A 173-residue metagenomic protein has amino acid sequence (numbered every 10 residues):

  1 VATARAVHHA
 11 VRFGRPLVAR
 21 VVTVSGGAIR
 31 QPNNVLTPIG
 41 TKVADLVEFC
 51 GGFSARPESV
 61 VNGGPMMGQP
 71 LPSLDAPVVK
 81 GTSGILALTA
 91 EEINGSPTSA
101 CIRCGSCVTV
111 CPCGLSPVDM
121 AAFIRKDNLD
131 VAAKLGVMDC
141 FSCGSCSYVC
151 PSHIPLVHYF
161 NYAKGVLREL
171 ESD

Functional and structural regions predicted by a protein language model:
V1-V43, F49-S54, G64: Hydrophobic alpha-helical positions that pack around
H8, G51-I102: Active-site gating/interface segments in enzymes
V18-A19, S54-G63, V131-K134, V157: Flexible, glycine/charged-enriched surface loops at secondary-structure junctions
G40, D45-V47, V60, C111 (+1 more regions): Short alpha-helical segments in extracytoplasmic peptidoglycan/chitin-binding modules and envelope-associated proteins
V47-E48, P151: Residue-level preference for well-ordered alpha-helical positions
T82-T98, S106-V108, P112-D173: Ferredoxin-type iron-sulfur electron-transfer modules in oxidoreductases and energy-metabolism complexes
